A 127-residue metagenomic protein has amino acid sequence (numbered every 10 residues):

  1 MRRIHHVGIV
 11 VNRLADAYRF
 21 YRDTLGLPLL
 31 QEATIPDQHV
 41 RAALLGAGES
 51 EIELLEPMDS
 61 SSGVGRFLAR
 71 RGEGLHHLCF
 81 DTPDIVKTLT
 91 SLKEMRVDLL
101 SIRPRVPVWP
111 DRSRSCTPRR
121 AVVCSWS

Functional and structural regions predicted by a protein language model:
M1-D16, E73-T82: N-terminal beta-strand motif that seeds the catalytic metal site of vicinal oxygen chelate
R3, L54-V64, L68-G72, P83 (+1 more regions): Conserved secondary-structure micro-motifs at functional edges
A17, P28, I52, S60-G63 (+1 more regions): Short loop/beta submotifs within extracellular cysteine-rich repeat domains
A17-R22, L45, L92: Conserved active-site tyrosine of GNAT-family acetyltransferases
D23-L29, R96-D98: Conserved acetyl-CoA-binding loop of GNAT-fold acetyltransferases
I35, E53-R66, L99-S115: Intrinsic, low-complexity N-terminal interaction/targeting segments
I35-E51: C-terminal "cap" of GNAT-fold acetyltransferases
A43-L44, F80, L89-S127: Vicinal oxygen chelate
